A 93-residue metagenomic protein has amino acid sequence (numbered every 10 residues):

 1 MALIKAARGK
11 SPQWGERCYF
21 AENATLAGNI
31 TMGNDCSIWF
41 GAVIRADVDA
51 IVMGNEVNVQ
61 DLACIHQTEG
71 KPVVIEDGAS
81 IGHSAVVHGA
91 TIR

Functional and structural regions predicted by a protein language model:
M1-A2, A46, N55, D61: N-terminal capping/interface segment
M1-R17: Terminal amphipathic alpha-helical/low-complexity segments used for targeting or macromolecular assembly
I4, H66-Q67: A short, acidic/glycine-rich surface segment
P12, R17-F20, A24, I30 (+7 more regions): A structural motif detector for beta-strand N-caps
D47-V48, T68-E69, I92: Right-handed parallel beta-helix/beta-solenoid
